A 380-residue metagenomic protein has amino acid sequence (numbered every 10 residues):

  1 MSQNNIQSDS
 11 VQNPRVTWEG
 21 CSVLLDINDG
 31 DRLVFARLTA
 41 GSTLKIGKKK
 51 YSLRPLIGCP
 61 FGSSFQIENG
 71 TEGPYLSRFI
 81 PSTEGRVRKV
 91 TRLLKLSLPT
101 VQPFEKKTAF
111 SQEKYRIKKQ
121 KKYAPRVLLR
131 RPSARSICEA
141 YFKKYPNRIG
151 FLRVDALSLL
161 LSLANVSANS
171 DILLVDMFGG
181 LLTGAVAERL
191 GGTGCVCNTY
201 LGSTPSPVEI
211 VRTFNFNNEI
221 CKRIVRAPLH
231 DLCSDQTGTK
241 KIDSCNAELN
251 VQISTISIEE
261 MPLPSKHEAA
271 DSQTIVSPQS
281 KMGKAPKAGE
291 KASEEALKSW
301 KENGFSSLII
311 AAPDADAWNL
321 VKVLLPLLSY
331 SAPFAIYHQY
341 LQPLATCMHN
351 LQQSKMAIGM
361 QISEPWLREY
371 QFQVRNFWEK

Functional and structural regions predicted by a protein language model:
M1-L152, S158, A185, L190-G194 (+5 more regions): Intrinsically disordered, low-complexity glycine/charged-rich regulatory or linker segments that flank or connect
S2-Q12, S203-V208, K322-K380: C-terminal substrate-binding/active-site "lid" region of AdoMet-derived donor-dependent transferases
S162-S167: Glycine-rich helix-loop-beta junction characteristic of Rossmann-like nucleotide cofactor-binding loops
A168-N169, G192-G194, L328-F334: Short glycine-dipeptide loop
L174, N198: Class I SAM-dependent methyltransferase core
G179-G184: Glycine-rich SAM-binding Motif I of class I
T204-N303, Q373: S-adenosyl-L-methionine
Q279-A335: Active-site segment flanking the S-adenosylmethionine/decSAM binding pocket in AdoMet-dependent transferases
